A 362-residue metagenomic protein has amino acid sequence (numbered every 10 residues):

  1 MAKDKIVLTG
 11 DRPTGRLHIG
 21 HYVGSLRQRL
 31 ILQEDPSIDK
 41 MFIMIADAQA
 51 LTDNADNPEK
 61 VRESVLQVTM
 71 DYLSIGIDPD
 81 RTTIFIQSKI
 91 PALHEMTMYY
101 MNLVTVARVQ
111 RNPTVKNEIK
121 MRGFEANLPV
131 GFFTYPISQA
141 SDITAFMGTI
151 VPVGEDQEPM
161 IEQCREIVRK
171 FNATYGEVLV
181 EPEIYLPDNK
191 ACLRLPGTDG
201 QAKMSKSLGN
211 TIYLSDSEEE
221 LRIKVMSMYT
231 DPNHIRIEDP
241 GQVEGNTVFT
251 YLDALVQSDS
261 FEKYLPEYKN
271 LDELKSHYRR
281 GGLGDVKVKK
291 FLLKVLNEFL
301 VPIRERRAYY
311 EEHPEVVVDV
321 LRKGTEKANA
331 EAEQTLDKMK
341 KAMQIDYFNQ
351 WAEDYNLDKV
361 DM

Functional and structural regions predicted by a protein language model:
A2-S141, E298-L300, A308: N-terminal Rossmann-like or analogous alpha/beta NTP/dinucleotide-binding catalytic cores that position adenine
P13, V151-P152, N210: A generic structural motif
D56-E59, V151-G154, V178: Short, polar/flexible loop-turn hinges at active-site or ligand-entry regions and domain interfaces
V115-N117, M121-F171, Y175, P196-D199: Internal, conserved structured core segments that host functional sites
P159, R165-M362: Conserved nucleotide- and phosphate/pyrophosphate-binding catalytic cores in adenylate/nucleotidyl-handling enzymes
